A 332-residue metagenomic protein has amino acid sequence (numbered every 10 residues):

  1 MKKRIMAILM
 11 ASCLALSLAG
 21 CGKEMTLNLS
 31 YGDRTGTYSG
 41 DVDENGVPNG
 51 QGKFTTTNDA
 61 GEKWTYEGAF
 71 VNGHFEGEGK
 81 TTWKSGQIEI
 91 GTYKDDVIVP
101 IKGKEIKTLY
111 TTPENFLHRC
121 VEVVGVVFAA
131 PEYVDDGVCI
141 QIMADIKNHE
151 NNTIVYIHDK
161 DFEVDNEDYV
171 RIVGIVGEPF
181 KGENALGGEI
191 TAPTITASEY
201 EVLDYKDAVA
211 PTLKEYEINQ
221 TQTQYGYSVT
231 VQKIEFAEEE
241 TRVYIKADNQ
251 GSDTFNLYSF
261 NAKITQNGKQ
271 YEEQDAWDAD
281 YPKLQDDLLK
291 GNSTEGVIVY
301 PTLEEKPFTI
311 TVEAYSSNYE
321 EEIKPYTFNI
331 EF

Functional and structural regions predicted by a protein language model:
K2-G22: Sec-dependent N-terminal signal peptides of Gram-positive bacterial secreted proteins and lipoproteins
T37-P48, W64-G77, I88-I98: Conserved anchor residues at repeat-unit boundaries in beta-strand-based tandem repeats, strongest for the MORN repeat
I101-E105, V209-F236: Low-complexity, acidic Ser/Thr/Pro/Gly-rich terminal tails and inter-domain linkers that flank the onset of structured
I101-I106, Y110-E122, V127-V209: OB-fold single-stranded nucleic acid-binding module
P131, N249-D253, E304: Short, acidic/polar linear motifs in exposed loop/turn regions
H158-E183, Q270-E322: Short, solvent-exposed, Trp/other aromatic-anchored flexible loops in extracytoplasmic proteins
A185-Q224, Y258-T265, L288-F332: Surface-exposed edge beta-strand/loop patches
T241-N249: Short, well-ordered beta-strand segments enriched in hydrophobic/aromatic residues
